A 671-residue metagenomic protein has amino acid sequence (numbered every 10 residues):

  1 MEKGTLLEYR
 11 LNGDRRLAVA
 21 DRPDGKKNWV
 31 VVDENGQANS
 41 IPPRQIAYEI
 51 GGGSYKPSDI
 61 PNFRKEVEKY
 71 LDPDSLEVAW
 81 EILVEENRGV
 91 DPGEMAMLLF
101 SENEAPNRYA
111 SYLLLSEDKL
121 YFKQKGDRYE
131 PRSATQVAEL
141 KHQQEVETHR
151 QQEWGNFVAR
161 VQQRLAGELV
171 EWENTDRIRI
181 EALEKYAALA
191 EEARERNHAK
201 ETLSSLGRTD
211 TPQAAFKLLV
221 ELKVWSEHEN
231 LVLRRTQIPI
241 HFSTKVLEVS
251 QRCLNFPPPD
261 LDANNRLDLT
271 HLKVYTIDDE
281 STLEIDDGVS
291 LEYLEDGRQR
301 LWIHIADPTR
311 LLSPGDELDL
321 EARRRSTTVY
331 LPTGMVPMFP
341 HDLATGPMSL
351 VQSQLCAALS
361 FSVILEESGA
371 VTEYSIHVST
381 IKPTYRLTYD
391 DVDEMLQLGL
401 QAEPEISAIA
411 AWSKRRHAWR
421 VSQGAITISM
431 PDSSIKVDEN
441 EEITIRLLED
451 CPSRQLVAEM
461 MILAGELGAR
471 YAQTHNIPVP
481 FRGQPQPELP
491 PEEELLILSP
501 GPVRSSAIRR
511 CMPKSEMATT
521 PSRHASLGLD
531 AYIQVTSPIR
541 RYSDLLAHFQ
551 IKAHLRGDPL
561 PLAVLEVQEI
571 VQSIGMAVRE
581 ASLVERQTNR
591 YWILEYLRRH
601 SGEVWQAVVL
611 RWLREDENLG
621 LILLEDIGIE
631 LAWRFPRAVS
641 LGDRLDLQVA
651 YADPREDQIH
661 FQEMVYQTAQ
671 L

Functional and structural regions predicted by a protein language model:
E2-L6, R10-R16, D24-K27, N35-Q37 (+10 more regions): Electropositive polyanion-binding surfaces
D21: Electropositive, intrinsically flexible nucleic-acid-contacting patches
S40, E49-N62: Compositionally biased alpha-helical segments
Y112-L113, E117-Q152, R194, H228-V232: Charged low-complexity interaction tracts in eukaryotic proteins
V137, Q143-G167, A182: Post-signal-peptide, soluble extracytosolic/periplasmic N-terminal scaffold domains of envelope/secretory systems
G167-L267, H271-K273: Low-complexity, highly charged intrinsically disordered N-terminal segments that act as targeting/localization
